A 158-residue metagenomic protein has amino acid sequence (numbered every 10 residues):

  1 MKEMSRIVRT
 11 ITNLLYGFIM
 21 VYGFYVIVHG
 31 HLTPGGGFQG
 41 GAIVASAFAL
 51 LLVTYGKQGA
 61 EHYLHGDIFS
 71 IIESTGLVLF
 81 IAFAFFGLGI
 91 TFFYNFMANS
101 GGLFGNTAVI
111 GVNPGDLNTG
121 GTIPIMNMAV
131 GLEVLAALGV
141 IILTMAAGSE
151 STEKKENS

Functional and structural regions predicted by a protein language model:
M4-I19, E61-F85: Interfacial and helix-entry/exit segments of alpha-helical transmembrane bundles in multi-pass inner-membrane proteins
I19-H31: Membrane-embedded alpha-helical segments in integral membrane proteins
H31-A45: Short, non-helical or kinked segments that cap or interrupt transmembrane helices
A47-Y63: Canonical alpha-helical transmembrane segments
A82-G111: Juxtamembrane non-transmembrane "cap" segments at the membrane-aqueous interface of multi-pass membrane proteins
N113-G139: Hydrophobic alpha-helical transmembrane segments
I142-S158: Cytoplasmic juxtamembrane regions at transmembrane-helix boundaries
